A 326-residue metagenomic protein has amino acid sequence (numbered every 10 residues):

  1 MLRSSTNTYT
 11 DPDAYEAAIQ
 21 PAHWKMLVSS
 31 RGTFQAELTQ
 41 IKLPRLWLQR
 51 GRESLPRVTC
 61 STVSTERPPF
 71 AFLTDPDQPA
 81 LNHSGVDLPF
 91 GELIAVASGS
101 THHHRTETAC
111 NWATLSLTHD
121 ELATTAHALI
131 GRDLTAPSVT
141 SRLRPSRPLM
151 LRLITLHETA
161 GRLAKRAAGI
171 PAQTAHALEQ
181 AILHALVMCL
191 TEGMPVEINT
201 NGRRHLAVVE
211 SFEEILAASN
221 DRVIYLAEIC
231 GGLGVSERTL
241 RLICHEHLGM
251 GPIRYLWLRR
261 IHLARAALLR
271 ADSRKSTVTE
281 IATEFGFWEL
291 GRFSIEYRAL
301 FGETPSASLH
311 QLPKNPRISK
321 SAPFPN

Functional and structural regions predicted by a protein language model:
M1-E66, A71-F72: N-terminal low-complexity or simple alpha-helical regulatory segments that function as activation/interaction modules
M1-T33, P79-N220, Y225-E237, H247-G251 (+2 more regions): Alpha-helical bundle regulatory/interaction domains
W47-Q49, L55-H102: Well-ordered mid-protein domain cores that form the structural environment of catalytic cofactors
V63, H205, W257: Short, conserved glycine- and acidic-residue-centered signature motifs in active-site or ligand-binding loops
I229, V235, T239-I243, R254-A264: Aromatic (often tryptophan-rich) hydrophobic motifs at membrane interfaces
L240, C244, R292-F293, Y297: Short hydrophobic/aromatic patch on the recognition helix
L248, L256, R260, R265 (+1 more regions): C-terminal flanking helix
T283, I295, F301: Conserved glycine-rich phosphate/nucleotide-binding loop and adjacent Mg2+-coordinating catalytic segment
